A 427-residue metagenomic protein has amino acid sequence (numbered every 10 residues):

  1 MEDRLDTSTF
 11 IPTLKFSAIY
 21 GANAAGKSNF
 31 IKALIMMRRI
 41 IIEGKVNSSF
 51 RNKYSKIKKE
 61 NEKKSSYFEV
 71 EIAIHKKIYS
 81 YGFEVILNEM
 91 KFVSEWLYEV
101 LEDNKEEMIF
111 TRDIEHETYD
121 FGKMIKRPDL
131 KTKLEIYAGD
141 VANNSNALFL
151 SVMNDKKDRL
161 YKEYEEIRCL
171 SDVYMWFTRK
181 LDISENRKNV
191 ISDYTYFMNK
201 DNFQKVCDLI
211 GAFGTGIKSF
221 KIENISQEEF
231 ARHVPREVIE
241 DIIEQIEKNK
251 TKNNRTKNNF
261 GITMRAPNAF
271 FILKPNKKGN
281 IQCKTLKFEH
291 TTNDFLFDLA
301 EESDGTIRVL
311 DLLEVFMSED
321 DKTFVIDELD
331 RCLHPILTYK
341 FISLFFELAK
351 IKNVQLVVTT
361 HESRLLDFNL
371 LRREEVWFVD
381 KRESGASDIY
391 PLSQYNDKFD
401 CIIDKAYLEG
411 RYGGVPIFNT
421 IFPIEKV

Functional and structural regions predicted by a protein language model:
M1-E43, N280-V427: Switch/communication elements of ASCE P-loop NTPase nucleotide-binding domains
M1-K15, Y174-T323, G410, I421: Conserved NTPase motor "head" modules and their coupling/switch loops across ABC/AAA+ ATPases, GTPases, and GHKL ATPases
E2-A18, A22, S28-M90: Conserved P-loop NTP-binding catalytic core
S49-Y54, M264-F270, T360-S363: Short Pro/Gly-enriched beta-strand edge/turn motifs at strand-loop
E62-Y67, I86-V93, G279-T285, R372-R373: A short, compositionally biased
F68-A73, L97, F288-E289: Short beta-strand segments that buttress and anchor functional surface loops
H75-Y79, N104-E106, N293-F295, G385-A386: Short acidic/polar mixed-charge low-complexity motifs
S80-E240: Electropositive, glycine-dotted interaction segments that contact anionic polymers or phosphate-rich ligands
